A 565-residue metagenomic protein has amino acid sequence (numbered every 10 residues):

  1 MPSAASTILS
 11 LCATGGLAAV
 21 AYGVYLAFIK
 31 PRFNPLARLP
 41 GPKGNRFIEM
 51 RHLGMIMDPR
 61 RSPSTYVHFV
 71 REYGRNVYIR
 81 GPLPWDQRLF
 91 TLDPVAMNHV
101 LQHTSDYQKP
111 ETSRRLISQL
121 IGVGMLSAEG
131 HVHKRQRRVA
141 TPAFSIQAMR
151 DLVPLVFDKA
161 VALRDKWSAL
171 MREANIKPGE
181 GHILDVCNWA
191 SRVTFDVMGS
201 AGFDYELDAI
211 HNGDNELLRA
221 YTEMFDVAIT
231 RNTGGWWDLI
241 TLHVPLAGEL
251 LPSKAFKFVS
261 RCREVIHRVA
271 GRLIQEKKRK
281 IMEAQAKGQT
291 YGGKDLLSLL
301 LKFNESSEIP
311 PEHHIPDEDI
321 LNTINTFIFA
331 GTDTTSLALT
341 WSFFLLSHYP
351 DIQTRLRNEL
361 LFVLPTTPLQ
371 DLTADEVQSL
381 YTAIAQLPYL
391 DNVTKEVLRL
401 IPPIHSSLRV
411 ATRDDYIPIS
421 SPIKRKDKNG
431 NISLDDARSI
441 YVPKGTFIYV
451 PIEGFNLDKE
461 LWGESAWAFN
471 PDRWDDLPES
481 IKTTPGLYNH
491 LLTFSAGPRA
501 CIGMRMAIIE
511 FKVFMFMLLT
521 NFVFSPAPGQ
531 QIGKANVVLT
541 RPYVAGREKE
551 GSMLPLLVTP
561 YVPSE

Functional and structural regions predicted by a protein language model:
A4-R135, R150, L155-A162, V193 (+5 more regions): N-terminal membrane-proximal hinge/A-helix region immediately C-terminal to the signal-anchor transmembrane segment
P42-R61, S113-F203, L218-R279, D371-T382 (+3 more regions): Cytochrome P450 catalytic-domain helical core, especially the substrate-recognition surface and oxygen-activation
M55-R71, A374-D435: Conserved cytochrome P450 K-helix E-x-x-R motif and the immediately C-terminal K′/meander segment
F157, E180, E216-E223, A286-D295 (+7 more regions): Cytochrome P450 I-helix active-site segment
A169, L207, P350-Q353, S480 (+3 more regions): Cytochrome P450 heme-binding "Cys pocket" and the immediately downstream C-terminal segment
C262-A338, P422-K426: Conserved cytochrome P450 catalytic core segment spanning the I/J/K helices
T334-S347, F514: Short, small-residue alpha-helix embedded
P403-S406, N431-I432, D436, V450-I481: Conserved cytochrome P450 K-helix/beta-meander segment immediately N-terminal to the heme-binding cysteine loop
